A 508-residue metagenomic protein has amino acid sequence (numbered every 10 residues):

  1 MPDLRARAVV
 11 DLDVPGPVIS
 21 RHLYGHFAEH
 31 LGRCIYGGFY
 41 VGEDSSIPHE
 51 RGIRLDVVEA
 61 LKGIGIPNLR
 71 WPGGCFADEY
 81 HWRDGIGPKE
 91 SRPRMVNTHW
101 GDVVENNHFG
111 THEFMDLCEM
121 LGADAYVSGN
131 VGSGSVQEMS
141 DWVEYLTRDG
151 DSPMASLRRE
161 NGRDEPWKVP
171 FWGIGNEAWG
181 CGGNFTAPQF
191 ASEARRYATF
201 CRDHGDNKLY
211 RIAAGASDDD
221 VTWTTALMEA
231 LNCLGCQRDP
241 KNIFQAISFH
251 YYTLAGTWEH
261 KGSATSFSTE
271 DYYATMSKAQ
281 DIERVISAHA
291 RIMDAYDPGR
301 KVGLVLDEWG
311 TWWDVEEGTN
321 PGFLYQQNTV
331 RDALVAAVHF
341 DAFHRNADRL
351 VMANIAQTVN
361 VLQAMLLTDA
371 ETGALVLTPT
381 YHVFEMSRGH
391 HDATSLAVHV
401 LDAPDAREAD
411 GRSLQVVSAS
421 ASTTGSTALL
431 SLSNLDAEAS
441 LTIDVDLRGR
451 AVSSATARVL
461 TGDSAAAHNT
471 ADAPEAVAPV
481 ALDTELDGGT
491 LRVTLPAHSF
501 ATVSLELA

Functional and structural regions predicted by a protein language model:
M1-A246, A279-V315, T319-A508: Non-catalytic accessory regions flanking glycosidase/transglycosidase catalytic cores in CAZymes
H250: Histidine-centered active-site/metal-ligand motif
T253-Y273, T319: Active-site His/acidic residue clusters
M276: Gly/Pro-rich active-site loop or hairpin
